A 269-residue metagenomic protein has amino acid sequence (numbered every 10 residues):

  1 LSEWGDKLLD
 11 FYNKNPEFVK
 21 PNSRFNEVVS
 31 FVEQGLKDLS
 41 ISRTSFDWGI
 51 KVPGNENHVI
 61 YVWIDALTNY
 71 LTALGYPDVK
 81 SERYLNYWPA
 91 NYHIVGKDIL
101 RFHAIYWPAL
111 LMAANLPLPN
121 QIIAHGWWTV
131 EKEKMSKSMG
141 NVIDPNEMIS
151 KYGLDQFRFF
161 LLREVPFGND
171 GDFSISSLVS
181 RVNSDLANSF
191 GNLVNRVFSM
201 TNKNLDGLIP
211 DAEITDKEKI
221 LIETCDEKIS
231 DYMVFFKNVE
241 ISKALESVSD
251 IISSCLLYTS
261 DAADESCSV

Functional and structural regions predicted by a protein language model:
L1-K203, A244-V248: Structured secondary-structure scaffolds
L8, V28, D231-Y232, C255: Generic hydrophobic alpha-helical segments
L205-M233, S260: Acidic, turn-prone loop/beta-hairpin segments
V239-K243: Short helix-adjacent coil turns
E246-L257: Core structural elements
Y258-E265: Conserved small/polar residues in nucleotide/adenosyl-binding loops
